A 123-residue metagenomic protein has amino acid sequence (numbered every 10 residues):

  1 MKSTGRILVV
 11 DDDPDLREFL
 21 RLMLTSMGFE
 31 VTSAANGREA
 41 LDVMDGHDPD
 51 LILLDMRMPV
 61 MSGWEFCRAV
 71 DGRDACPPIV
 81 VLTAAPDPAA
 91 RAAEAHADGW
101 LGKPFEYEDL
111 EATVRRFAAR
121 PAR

Functional and structural regions predicted by a protein language model:
E18-S26: Charged docking surfaces used in two-component/phosphorelay signaling
S33-L51: Acidic, metal-coordinating helix/loop segments flanking the phosphotransfer/catalytic sites of two-component signaling
N36-E39, M61-E65: Acidic catalytic/metal-coordinating carboxylates
D55: Active-site residues of response regulator receiver
M58: Receiver (REC) domain active-site loop signature in two-component systems and cognate sites in sensor histidine kinases
E65, P86-L101, A112: Alpha4 helix (beta4-alpha4-beta5 surface) of REC/receiver domains from two-component response regulators
F105-R116: C-terminal output helix
